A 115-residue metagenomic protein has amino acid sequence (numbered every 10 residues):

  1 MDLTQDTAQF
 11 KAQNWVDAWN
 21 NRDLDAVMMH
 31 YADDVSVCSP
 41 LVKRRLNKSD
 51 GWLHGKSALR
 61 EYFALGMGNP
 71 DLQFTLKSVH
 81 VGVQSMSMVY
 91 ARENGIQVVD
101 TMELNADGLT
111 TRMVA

Functional and structural regions predicted by a protein language model:
M1-M29, D33: Short, low-complexity N-terminal intrinsically disordered segments enriched in polar/charged residues
D2-L3, R60, A64-A115: A beta-strand edge to alpha-helix "cap/lid" segment located at domain peripheries
T7-A8, A18, P40, G68-N69 (+1 more regions): Hydrophobic alpha-helical segments, principally membrane-spanning helices and signal/leader peptides
W19, R44-R45, Q84, V99: Compositionally biased, intrinsically disordered low-complexity segments
A26, A32-G82: A solvent-exposed, acidic/Ser-Thr-rich amphipathic alpha-helical stretch
